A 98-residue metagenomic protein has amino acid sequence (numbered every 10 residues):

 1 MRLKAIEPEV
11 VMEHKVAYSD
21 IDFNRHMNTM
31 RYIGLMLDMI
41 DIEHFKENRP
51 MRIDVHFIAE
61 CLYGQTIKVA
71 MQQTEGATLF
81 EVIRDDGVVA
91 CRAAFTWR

Functional and structural regions predicted by a protein language model:
M1-R49: Hot-dog-fold acyl-thioester-processing enzymes
E7-E13, R52, T66-K68, A77: Intrinsic-disorder/low-complexity, polar/charged segments enriched in Ser/Thr/Lys/Arg/Asp/Glu/Gln
H14, R49-P50, C61, R92: Functionally constrained cores in energy, signaling, and assembly domains
F23, N28, G34, L62-G64 (+2 more regions): A broad, structure-centric signal for solvent-exposed, well-ordered loop/edge residues that line or flank functional
C61-Y63, Q72-R98: HotDog/MaoC-like acyl-thioester-processing domains
